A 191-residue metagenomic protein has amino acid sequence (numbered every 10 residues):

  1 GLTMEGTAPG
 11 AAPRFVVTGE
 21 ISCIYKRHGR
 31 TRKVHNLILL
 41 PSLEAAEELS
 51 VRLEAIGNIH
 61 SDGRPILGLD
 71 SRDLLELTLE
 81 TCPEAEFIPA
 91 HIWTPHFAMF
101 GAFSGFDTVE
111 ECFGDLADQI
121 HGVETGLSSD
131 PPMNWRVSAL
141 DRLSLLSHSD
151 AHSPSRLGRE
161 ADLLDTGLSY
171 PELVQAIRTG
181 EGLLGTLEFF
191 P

Functional and structural regions predicted by a protein language model:
L2-H121: Extended substrate/RNA-proximal surfaces in nucleic-acid metabolism proteins
I21, I92, L127, S149-A151: Active-site metal-binding loops of divalent metal-dependent hydrolases
K26-R27, E47-S50, S155-R159, E172-R178: Short, charged, surface-exposed secondary-structure boundary motifs
F97-F106, W135-R136, S155-G167: Histidine/acidic-residue-rich catalytic or RNA/ligand-binding cores of hydrolases and nuclease-related proteins
D118-H121, L140-L146, L163: Glycine-enriched alpha-helix->loop->beta-strand junction motifs that scaffold or abut catalytic
V123-P131: Acidic/histidine-rich catalytic cores of soluble enzymes
R142-R159: Short acidic/histidine-rich active-site segments
G185-P191: Cys/His-rich short segments
